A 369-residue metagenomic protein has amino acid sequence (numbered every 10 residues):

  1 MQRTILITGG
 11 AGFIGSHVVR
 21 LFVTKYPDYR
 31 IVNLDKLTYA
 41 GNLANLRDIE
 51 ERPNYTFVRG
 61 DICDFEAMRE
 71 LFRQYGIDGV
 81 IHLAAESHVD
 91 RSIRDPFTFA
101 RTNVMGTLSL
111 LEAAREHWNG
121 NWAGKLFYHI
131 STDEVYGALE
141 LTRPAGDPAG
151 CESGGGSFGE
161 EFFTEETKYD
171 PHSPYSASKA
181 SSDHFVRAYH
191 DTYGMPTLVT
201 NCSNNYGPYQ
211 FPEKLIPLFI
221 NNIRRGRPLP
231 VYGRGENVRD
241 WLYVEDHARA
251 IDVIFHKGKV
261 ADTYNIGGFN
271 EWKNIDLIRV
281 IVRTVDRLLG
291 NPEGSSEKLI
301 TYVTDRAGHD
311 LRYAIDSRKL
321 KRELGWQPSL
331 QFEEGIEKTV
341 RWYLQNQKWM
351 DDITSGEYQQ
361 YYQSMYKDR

Functional and structural regions predicted by a protein language model:
M1-N205, E245, F255, N274 (+3 more regions): N-terminal Rossmann-like NAD(P)+-binding domain of SDR-like oxidoreductases, especially those catalyzing
Q2-L6, I31, G60-C63, A67 (+2 more regions): C-terminal substrate-binding subdomain of Rossmann-fold SDR/epimerase-dehydratase oxidoreductases
V18, L139-E140, Q210, L215 (+2 more regions): Acidic donor-diphosphate engagement hotspot in glycosyltransferases and nucleotidyltransferases that stabilizes
K36, K179, K214, K319-K321: A general lysine-centric signal
N42, E51, P208-P212, N270 (+2 more regions): Residue-level signature of the cytosolic catalytic core of signaling kinases
A44, E140, Q210, L242 (+1 more regions): Short, well-ordered secondary-structure micro-motifs
